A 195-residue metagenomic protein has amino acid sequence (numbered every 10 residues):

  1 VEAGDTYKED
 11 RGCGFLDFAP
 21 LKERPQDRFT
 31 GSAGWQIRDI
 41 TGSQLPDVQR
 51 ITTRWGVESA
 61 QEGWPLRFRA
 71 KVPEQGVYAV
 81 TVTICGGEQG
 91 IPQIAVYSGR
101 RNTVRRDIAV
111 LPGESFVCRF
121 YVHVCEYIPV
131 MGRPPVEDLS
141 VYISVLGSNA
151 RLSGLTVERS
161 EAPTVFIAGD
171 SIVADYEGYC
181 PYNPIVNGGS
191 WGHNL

Functional and structural regions predicted by a protein language model:
V1-G189: Compositionally biased, intrinsically disordered or flexible polar/acidic segments
L195: Secreted/periplasmic serine-hydrolase-like ester/acetyl group-modifying domain
